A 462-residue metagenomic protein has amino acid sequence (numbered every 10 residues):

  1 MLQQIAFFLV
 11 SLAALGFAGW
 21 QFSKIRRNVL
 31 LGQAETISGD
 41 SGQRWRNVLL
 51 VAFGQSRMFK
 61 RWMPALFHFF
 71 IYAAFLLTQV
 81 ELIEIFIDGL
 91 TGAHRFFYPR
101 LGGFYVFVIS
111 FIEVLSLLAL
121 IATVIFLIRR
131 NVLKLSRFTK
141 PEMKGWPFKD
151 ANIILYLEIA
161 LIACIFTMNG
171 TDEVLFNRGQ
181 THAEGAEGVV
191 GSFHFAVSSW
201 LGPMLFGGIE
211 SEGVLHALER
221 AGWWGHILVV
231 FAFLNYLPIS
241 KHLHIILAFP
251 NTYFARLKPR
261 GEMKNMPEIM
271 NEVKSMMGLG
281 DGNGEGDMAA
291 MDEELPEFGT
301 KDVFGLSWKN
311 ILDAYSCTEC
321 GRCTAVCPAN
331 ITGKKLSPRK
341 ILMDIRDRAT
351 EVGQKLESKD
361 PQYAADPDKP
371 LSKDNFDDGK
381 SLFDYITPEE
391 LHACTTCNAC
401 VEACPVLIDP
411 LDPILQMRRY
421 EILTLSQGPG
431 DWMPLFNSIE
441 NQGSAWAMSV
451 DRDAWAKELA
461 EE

Functional and structural regions predicted by a protein language model:
M1-E285, T300, R339, M343: Membrane-embedded alpha-helical bundles of multi-pass integral membrane proteins
A74-L77, A365, M448, K457: Intrinsically disordered, low-complexity regions enriched in small/polar residues
I83-E84, R95-F97, A255, E268-N271 (+5 more regions): Short, intrinsically disordered/low-complexity patches at protein termini and at juxtamembrane boundaries
F111, G145-K149, V214-W224, L306-T318 (+1 more regions): Flexible gly/pro/ser-rich segments immediately N-terminal to CXXCH heme-c attachment motifs in exported/periplasmic
M204-G207, E212-G213, N265, I269-M270 (+3 more regions): Iron-sulfur cluster-binding electron-transfer modules in prokaryotic oxidoreductases
G286-A314, T324, N330-M448: Ferredoxin-type iron-sulfur electron-transfer modules in oxidoreductases and energy-metabolism complexes
